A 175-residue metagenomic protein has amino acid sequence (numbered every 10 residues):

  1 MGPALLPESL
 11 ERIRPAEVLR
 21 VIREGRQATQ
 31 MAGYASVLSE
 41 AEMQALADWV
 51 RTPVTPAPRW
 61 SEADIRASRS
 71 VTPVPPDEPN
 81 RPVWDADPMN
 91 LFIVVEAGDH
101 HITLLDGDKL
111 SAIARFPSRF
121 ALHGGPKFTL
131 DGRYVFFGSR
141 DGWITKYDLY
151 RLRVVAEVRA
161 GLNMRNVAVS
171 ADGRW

Functional and structural regions predicted by a protein language model:
A4-P56, W175: Extracytoplasmic electron-transfer domains, predominantly the class I c-type cytochrome c fold
A86-P88, L130-D131, A171-D172: Residue-level detector of Asp-centered blade-edge/turn motifs that repeat once per structural unit in beta-propeller
H100, D141-G142: Short coil/turn segments within WD40 beta-propeller repeats
G107-K109, D148-L152: Short loop/turn segments that connect beta-strands within beta-propeller blades
F116-F120, E157-G161: Surface loop/turn motifs at the tips and blade-to-blade linkers of beta-strand repeat domains
